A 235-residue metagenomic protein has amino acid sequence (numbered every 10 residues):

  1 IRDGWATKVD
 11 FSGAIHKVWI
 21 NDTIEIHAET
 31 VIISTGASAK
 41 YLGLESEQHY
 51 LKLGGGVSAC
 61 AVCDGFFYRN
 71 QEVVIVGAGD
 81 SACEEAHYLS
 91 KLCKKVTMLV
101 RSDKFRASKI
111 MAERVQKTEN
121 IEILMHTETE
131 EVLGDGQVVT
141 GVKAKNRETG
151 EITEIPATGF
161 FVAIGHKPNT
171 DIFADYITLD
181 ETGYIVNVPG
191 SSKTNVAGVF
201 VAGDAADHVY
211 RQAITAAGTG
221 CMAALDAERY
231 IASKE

Functional and structural regions predicted by a protein language model:
I1-I20, E25-A28, I33, K91-P189 (+1 more regions): A Rossmann-like FAD-binding core segment of flavoenzymes
D3, R69-N70, H126, V196: Phosphate-coordination loops involved in phosphoryl transfer and adenosine-cofactor binding
E25-Y50: Glycine/serine-rich phosphate-binding loop and adjoining beta1-alpha1 elements at the start of nucleotide-handling
S38, H49-F67, I164-Y210, T219 (+1 more regions): FAD-site-proximal beta/loop scaffold in flavoenzymes
G77-G79: Glycine-rich Rossmann-fold phosphate-binding loop(s) that bind the pyrophosphate of adenine dinucleotide cofactors
A82: N-terminal Rossmann-fold NAD(P) dinucleotide-binding loop
A86-H87: Generic hydrophobic/aromatic pocket-lining and core-packing "Φ" positions
T215-I231: An active-site-proximal "capping" alpha-helix that borders the catalytic cofactor pocket
